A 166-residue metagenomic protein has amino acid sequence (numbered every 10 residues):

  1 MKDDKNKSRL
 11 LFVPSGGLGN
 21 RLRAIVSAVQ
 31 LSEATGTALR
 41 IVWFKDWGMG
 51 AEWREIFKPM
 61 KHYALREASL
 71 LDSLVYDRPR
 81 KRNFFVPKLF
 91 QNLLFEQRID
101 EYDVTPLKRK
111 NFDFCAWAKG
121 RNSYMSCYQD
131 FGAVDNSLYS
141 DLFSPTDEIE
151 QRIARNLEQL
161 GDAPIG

Functional and structural regions predicted by a protein language model:
M1-R9: Juxtamembrane luminal stem/stalk of type II transmembrane Golgi/ER carbohydrate-processing enzymes
S8-S15, I165-G166: Short, hydrophobic/glycine-enriched beta-strand segments
P14-R23: A short, glycine/small-residue-rich beta-strand->loop->alpha-helix junction that serves as a flexible
A24-L31: Short amphipathic alpha-helix
A38-G48: A short beta-strand-loop structural module common to alpha/beta enzyme folds
E52-G166: Secretory-pathway luminal glycosyltransferase catalytic domains
